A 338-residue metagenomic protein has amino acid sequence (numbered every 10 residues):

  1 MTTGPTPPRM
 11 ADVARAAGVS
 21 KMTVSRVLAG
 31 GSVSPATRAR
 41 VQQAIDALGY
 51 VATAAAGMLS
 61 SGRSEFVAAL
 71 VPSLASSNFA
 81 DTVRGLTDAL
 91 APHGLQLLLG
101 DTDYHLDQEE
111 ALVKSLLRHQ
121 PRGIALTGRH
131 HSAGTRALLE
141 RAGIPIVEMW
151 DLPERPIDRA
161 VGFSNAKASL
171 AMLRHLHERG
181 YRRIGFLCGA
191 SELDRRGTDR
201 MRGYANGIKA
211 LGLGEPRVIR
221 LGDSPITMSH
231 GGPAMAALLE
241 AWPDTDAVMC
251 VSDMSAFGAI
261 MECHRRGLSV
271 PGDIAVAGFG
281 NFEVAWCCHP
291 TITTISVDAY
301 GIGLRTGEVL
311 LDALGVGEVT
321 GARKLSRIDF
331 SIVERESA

Functional and structural regions predicted by a protein language model:
M1-E65: N-terminal helix-turn-helix DNA-binding module of bacterial transcription factors
M1-G4, A47, D88-H93, R141-E148 (+1 more regions): Bacterial carbohydrate/catabolite-sensing allosteric modules
M1-R9, E65-R174, E178, L238-E240: Alpha-helical recognition/docking segments in bacterial nutrient-uptake and carbohydrate-utilization systems
M10, K21, R38, A56 (+9 more regions): A general structural signal for well-ordered alpha-helical segments in protein cores
K21-R26, L59-A75, H175, R183-A190: Short beta-strand segments enriched in small/hydrophobic residues
A29-G30, S73-S76, D103, A190-R195 (+1 more regions): Short histidine/acidic/glycine/proline-rich micro-motifs that form metal- and phosphate-coordinating active-site loops
A47-T53, D107, T127-R129, I260: Short gly/ser/thr-rich secondary-structure transition/capping motifs
